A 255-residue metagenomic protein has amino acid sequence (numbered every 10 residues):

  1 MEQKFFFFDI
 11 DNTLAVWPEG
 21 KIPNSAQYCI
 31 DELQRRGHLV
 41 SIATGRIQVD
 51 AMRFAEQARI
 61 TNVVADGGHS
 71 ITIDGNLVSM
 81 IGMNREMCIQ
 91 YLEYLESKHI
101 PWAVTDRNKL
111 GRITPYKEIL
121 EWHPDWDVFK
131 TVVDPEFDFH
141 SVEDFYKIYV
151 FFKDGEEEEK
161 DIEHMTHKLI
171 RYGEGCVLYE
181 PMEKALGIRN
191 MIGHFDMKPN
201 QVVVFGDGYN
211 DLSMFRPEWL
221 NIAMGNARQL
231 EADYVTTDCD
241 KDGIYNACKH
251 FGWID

Functional and structural regions predicted by a protein language model:
M1-Q3, V177-P181, A185-D255: Mg2+-dependent phosphoryl-transfer enzymes with acidic/Ser/Thr/Gly-rich catalytic loops
E2-E19, I42, F215: Asp-based phosphoryl-transfer active-site loop
N24-E118: Active-site phosphate-binding/coordination module
Q48, G68, F152-E156, Y209-N210 (+1 more regions): Short, polar loop motifs at secondary-structure junctions
R53-Q57, T72-I73, E158-E163, S213-P217 (+1 more regions): Short loop/helix-cap segments at secondary-structure boundaries that form the rim of catalytic
E56-D74, V128-V133, V142-F145, L230-D233: Structural recognition of alpha->loop->beta junctions
I60-G68, P124, I170-R171, N221-G225: Short hydrophobic/aromatic-enriched beta-strand-loop microsegments
I100, T105-M214: Conserved acidic, metal-coordinating active-site core of Asp-based, Mg2+-dependent phosphoryl-transfer enzymes
